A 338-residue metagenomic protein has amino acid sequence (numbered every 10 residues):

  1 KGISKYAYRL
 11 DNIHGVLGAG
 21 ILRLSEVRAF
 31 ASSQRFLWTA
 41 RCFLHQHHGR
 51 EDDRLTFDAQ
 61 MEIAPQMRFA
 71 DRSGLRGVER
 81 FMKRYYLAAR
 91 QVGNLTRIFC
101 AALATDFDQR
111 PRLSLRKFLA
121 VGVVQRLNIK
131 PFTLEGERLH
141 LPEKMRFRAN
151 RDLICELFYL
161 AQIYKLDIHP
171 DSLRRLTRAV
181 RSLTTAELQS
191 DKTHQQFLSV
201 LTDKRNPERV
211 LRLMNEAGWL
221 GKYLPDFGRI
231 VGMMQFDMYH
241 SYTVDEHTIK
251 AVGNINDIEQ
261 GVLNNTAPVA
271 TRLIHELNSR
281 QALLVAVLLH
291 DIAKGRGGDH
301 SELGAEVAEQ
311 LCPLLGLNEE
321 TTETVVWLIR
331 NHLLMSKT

Functional and structural regions predicted by a protein language model:
K1-H240, E309: Non-catalytic interface/linker regions that flank or bridge core catalytic/transmembrane domains
Y8, K165, E259-L263, D291-R296: Structural motif corresponding to the C-terminal cap of alpha-helices
G18, L22-T39, Q46, P65 (+3 more regions): Divalent metal-dependent catalytic cores for phosphoryl transfer on phosphate-bearing substrates
T56, S172-R174, R212-L213, P225-R229 (+3 more regions): Composition- and surface-driven signal marking solvent-exposed, interaction-prone regions in large proteins
M233-D237, Q260, N264-E276, E309-Q310: Flexible, glycine/threonine-enriched loop-and-boundary segments that flank and lead into catalytic domains of large
H247: Short beta-strand-centered segments that line the small-molecule binding cleft or hinge of alpha/beta clamshell
N254-D257: C-terminal accessory/binding modules appended to enzymatic or scaffolding proteins
